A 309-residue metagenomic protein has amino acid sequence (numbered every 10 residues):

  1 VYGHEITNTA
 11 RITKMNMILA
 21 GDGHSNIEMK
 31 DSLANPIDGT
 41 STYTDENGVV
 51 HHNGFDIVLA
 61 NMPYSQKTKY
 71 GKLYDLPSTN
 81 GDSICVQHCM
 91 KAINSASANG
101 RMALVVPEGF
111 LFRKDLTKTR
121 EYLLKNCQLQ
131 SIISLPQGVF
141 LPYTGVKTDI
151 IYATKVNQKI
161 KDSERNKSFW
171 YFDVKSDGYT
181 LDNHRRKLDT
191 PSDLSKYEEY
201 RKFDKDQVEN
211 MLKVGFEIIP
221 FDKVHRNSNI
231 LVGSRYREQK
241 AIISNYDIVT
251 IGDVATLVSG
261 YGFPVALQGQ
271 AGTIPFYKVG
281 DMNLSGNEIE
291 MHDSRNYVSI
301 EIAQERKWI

Functional and structural regions predicted by a protein language model:
V1-C127, S131: SAM-dependent methyltransferase catalytic region
T40-D45, T144-Y152, R185-D193: Short, surface-exposed amphipathic charged segments that create phosphate/polyanion-binding patches used for binding
V58, S168-K175, R185-E209, G280 (+3 more regions): Short, intrinsically disordered, charge-balanced linker/junction segments flanking boundaries in proteins
C89, I151, S234: Hydrophobic, well-ordered secondary-structure elements that form the walls of internal hydrophobic environments
L129-Q158, E164-R165: Class I S-adenosyl-L-methionine
Y152-T154, D173, K278: Short, well-ordered beta-strand micro-motif
K205-P264: Non-catalytic DNA-recognition/assembly elements of restriction-modification systems
G252-L267, M282-I309: Sequence-specific dsDNA recognition surfaces
